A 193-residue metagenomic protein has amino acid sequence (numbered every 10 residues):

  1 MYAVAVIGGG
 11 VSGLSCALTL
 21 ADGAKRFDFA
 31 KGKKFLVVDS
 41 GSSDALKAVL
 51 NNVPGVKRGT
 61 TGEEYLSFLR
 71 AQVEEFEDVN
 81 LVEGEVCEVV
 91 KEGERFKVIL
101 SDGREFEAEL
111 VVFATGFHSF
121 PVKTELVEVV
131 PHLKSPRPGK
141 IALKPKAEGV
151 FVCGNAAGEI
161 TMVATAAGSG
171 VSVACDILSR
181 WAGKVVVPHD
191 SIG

Functional and structural regions predicted by a protein language model:
V4-E64: Beta1-alpha1 glycine-rich phosphate/pyrophosphate-binding loop at the start of Rossmann-like nucleotide-binding domains
A5-I7, E105-H118, V150: Short hydrophobic core segments
A17-T19, K123-L126, A164-T165: Short amphipathic alpha-helical segments
A24, C153-S191: A conserved FAD-binding loop/helix module that cradles the flavin
A45, P121-V122, I160: Glycine/Thr-rich phosphate-binding loops of Rossmann-like dinucleotide-binding domains
A48-E105: N-terminal Rossmann-like dinucleotide/flavin-binding domain of flavoprotein oxidoreductases that bind FAD/FMN
E109-P138: Glycine-rich beta-alpha-beta "Rossmann" dinucleotide-binding loop(s) and their flanking helix/strand
R137-A147: Short, flexible loop segments at boundaries between secondary-structure elements
